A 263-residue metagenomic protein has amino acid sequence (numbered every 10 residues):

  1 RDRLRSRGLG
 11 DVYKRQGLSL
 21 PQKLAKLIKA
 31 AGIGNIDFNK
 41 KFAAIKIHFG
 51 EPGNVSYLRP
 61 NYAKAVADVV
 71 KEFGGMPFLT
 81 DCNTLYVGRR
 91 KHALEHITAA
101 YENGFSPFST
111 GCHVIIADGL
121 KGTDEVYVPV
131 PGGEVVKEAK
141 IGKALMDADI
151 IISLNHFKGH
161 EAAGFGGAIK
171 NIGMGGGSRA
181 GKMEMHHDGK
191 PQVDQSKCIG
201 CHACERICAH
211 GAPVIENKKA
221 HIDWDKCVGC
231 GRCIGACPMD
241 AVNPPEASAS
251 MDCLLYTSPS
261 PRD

Functional and structural regions predicted by a protein language model:
R1-Y13, Y256-D263: Single conserved hydrophobic/aromatic residue that forms the stacking wall/gate of nucleotide- or nucleobase-binding
R7, D11-G34: N-terminal basic/disordered segments at the start of proteins
I36-A44: N-terminal glycine-rich anion-binding loops that anchor highly charged ligand groups
P52-G53: Metallocofactor- and cofactor-centric catalytic cores in central/energy metabolism, strongly enriched
R59-F73: Histidine-anchored nucleotide/phosphate-binding helix
E72-T80, V87: Alpha/propeptide regions of enzymes that mature by internal proteolysis
M76, R89-S258, R262: Catalytic cores of enzyme domains
